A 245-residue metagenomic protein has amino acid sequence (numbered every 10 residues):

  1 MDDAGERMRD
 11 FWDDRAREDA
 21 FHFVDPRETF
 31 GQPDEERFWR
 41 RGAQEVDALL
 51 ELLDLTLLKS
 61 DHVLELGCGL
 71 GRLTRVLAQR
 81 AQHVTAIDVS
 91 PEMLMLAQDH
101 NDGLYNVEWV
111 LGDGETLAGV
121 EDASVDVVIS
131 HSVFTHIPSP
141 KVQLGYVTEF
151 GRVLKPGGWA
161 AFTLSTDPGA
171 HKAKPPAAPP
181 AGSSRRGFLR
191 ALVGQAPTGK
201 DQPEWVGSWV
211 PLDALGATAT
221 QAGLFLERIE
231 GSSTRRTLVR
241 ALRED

Functional and structural regions predicted by a protein language model:
M1-L55, S60-H62, L66, L70-L77 (+3 more regions): Class I (Rossmann-like) S-adenosyl-L-methionine-dependent methyltransferase catalytic domain, capturing the SAM-binding
Q79, K141-G145: Generic recognition of short, well-ordered alpha-helical segments
G119-V128: A short acidic, Gly/Pro-enriched loop at the edge of an enzyme's catalytic core that lines a small-molecule cofactor
V127-K141: A short SAM/SAH-binding and catalytic strip from SAM-dependent methyltransferases
L144-P156: A short glycine-rich, Lys/Arg-flanked "PGG" loop and its adjoining helix->strand segment in the class I
